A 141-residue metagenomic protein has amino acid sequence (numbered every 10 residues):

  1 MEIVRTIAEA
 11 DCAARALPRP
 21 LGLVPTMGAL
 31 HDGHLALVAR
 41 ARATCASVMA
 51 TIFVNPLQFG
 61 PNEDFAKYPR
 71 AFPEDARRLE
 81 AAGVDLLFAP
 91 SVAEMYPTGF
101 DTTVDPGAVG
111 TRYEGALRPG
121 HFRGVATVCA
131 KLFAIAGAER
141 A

Functional and structural regions predicted by a protein language model:
M1-A141: Nucleotidyltransferase catalytic core that binds NTPs
